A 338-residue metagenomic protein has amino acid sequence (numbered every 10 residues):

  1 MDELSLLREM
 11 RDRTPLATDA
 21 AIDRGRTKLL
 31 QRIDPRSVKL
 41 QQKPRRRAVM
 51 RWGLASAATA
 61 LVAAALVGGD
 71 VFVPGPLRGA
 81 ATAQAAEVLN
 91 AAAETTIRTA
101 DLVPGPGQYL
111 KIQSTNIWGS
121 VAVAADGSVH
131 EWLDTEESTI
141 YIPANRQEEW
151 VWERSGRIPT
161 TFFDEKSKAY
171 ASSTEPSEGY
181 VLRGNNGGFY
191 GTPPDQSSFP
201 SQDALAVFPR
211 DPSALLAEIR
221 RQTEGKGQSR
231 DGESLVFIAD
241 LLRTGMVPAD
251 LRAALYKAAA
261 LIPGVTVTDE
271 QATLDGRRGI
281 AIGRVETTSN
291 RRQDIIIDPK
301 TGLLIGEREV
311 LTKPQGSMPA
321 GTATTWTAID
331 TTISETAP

Functional and structural regions predicted by a protein language model:
M1-V88: N-terminal export/targeting signals for secretion/compartment entry
A60-P338: Intrinsically disordered, low-complexity prosegments and terminal tails associated with secretory/extracytoplasmic
